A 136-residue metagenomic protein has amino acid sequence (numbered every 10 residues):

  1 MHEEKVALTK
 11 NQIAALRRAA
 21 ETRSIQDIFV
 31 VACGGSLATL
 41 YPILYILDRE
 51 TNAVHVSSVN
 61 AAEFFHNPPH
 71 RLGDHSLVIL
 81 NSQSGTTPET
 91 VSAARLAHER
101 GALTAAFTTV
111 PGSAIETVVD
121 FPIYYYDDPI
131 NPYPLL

Functional and structural regions predicted by a protein language model:
E4-S24: A short, well-structured juxtamembrane/interface segment
Q26-L136: Glycine-rich phosphate-binding loops that contact phosphosugars or nucleotide phosphates
